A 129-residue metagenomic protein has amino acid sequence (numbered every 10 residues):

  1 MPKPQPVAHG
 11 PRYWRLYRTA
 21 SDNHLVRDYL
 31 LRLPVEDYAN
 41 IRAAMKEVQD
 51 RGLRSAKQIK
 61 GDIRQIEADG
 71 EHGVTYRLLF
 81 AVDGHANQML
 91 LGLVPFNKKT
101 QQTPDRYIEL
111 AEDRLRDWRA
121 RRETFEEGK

Functional and structural regions predicted by a protein language model:
M1-T75, G84-M89, F96-K129: Basic, Lys/Arg-enriched alpha-helical interface segments
